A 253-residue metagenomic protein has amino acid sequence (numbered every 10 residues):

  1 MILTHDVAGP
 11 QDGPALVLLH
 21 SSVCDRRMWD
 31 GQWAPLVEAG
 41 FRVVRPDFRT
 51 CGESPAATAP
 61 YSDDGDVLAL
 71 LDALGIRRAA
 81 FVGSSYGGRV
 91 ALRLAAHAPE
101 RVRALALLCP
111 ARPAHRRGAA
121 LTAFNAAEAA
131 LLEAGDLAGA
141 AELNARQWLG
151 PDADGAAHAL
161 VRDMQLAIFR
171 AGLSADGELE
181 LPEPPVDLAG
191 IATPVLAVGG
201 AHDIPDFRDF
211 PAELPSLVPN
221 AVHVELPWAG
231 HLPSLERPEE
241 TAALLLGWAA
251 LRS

Functional and structural regions predicted by a protein language model:
T4-P55: Conserved HGGG/HGGXW glycine-rich cap/lid loop of the alpha/beta-hydrolase fold
D64-A79: Conserved acidic catalytic loop of the alpha/beta-hydrolase fold
F81-G83, L108: Short beta-strand immediately N-terminal to the catalytic nucleophile in serine-hydrolase-like folds
G83, G87, A91: Gly/Ala-rich beta-loop-alpha elbow adjacent to hydrolase catalytic centers
L92-H97, R103-E133: Flexible "cap/lid" loop of the alpha/beta hydrolase fold
A134-P182, V186-D187: Conserved alpha/beta-hydrolase catalytic His-Asp/Glu region
L166-S216, E225: Conserved serine/cysteine hydrolase catalytic core
N220-S253: Catalytic active-site module of serine/aspartate enzymes centered on a nucleophile-bearing elbow/loop
